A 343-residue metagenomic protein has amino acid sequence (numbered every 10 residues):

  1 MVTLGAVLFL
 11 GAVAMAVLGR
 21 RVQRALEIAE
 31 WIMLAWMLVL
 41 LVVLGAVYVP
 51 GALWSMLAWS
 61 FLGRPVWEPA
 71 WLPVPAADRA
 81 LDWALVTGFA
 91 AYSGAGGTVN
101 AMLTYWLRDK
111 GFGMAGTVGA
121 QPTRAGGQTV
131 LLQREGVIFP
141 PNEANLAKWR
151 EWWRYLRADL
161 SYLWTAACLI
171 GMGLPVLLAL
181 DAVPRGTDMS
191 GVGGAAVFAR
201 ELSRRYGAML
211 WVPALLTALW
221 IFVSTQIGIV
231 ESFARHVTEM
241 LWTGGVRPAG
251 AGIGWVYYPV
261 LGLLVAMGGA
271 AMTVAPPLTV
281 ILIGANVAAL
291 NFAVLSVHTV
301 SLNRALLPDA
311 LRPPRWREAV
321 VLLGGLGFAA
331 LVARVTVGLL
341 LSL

Functional and structural regions predicted by a protein language model:
M1, A35, R108-M114, P184 (+3 more regions): Helix-loop-helix connectors at the membrane interface of multi-pass transporters/channels
M1-V7, A195, A199, M209 (+3 more regions): Loop-to-transmembrane helix boundary motifs in multi-pass membrane proteins
L10-W31, L44-G51, A270-T279, N303-A310: Membrane-water interface regions at transmembrane-helix termini and the short interhelical loops of multi-pass membrane
V17-G51, F61-L62, T104, G284-F292 (+1 more regions): Membrane-interface loop-to-helix entry segments
A29-I32, E239, G245, A249-P259 (+1 more regions): C-terminal membrane-solvent junction of multi-pass transporters and transport-like membrane proteins
M37-D78, V86, A95-T104, S296-P308 (+1 more regions): Hydrophobic alpha-helical segments and their helix-loop junctions in multi-pass secondary transporters
A95-N100, W106, C168-L174, L180 (+1 more regions): Membrane-helix boundary/coupling elements in multi-pass transport proteins
L107-R108, M114-A115, L132-A147, A166-V197: Extracellular/periplasmic helix-exit of transmembrane alpha-helices
